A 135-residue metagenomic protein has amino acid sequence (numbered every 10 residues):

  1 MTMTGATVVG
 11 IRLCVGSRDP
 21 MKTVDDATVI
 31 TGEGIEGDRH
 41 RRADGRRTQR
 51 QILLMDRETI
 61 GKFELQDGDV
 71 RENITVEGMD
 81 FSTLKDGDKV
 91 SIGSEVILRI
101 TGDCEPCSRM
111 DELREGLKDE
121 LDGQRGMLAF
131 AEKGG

Functional and structural regions predicted by a protein language model:
M1-R109, M127: Electropositive, beta-rich accessory/interaction domains or terminal extensions that provide binding surfaces
E112-E120: Short beta-strand-turn/beta-hairpin segments enriched in glycine/proline and small hydrophobics that form edge-strand
G126-G135: Well-ordered alpha/beta subsegment
